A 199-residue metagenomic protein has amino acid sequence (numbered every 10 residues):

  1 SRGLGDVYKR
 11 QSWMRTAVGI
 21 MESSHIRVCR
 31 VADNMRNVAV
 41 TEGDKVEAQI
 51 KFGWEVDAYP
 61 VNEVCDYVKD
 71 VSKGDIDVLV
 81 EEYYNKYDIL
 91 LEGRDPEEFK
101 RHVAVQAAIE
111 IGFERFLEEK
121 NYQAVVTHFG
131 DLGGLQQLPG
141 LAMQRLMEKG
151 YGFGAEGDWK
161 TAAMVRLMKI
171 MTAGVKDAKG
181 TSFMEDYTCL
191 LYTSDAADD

Functional and structural regions predicted by a protein language model:
G3-Q11, Y192-D199: Conserved small/polar residues in nucleotide/adenosyl-binding loops
V7, E82-F113: Active-site loops and adjacent core secondary-structure elements that bind or stabilize anionic groups
T16-A39, S194: Conserved anion/nucleotide-ligand pocket segment
T41-D44: Domain-scale, conserved, charged regions that form catalytic cores and adjacent regulatory/interaction surfaces
E47, K51, V105-S194: Anaerobic metallocofactor- and corrinoid-dependent redox/one-carbon enzyme cores, especially those from methanogenesis
D57-Y59: General small-molecule cofactor/ligand-binding pocket signal
E63-D66: Terminal amphipathic helices with adjacent charged low-complexity linkers/tails
G74-L90, T172-K179: A polyampholytic, Gly/Pro-enriched intrinsically disordered region
